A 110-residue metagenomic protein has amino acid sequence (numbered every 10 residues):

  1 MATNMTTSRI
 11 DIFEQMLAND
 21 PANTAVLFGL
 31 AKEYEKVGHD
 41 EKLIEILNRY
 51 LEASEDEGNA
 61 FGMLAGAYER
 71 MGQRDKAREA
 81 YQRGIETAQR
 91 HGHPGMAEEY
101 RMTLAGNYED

Functional and structural regions predicted by a protein language model:
Q15-A18, N48-E52, E86: Conserved structural position within tetratricopeptide repeats
R74-H93, A105: TPR/TPR-like (Sel1-like) alpha-helical repeat modules
